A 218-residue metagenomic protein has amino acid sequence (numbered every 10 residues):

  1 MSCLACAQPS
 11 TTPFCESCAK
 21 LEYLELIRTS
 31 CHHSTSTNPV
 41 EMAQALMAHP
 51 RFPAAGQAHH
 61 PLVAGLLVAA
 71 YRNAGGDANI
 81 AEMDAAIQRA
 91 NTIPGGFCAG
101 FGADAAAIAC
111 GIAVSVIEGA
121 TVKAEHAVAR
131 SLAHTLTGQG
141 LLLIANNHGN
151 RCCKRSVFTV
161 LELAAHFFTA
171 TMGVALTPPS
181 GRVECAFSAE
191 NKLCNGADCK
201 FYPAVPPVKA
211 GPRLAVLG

Functional and structural regions predicted by a protein language model:
S2-Q8, E16-S17: Short, cysteine/histidine-rich loop/knuckle motifs that typically chelate Zn2+
T29-G65, N150, C185: Polybasic, low-complexity association/targeting segments
A45-Q57, T92-G102, L143-G149: A short glycine/serine-rich beta->alpha loop
P61-A74, I80-E82, A86-H134: Conserved mixed alpha/beta catalytic, RNA-binding, or beta-rich assembly cores of soluble enzyme, regulatory
E118, V122-T169: A structural-propensity feature for long, helix-poor, extended segments
R155-C185, C199: C-terminal domain-closing interface element
E184, A204-A210: Long, Pro/Ser/Thr-rich low-complexity/intrinsically disordered regulatory tracts in eukaryotic proteins
V208-G218: Long, compositionally biased intrinsically disordered regions
